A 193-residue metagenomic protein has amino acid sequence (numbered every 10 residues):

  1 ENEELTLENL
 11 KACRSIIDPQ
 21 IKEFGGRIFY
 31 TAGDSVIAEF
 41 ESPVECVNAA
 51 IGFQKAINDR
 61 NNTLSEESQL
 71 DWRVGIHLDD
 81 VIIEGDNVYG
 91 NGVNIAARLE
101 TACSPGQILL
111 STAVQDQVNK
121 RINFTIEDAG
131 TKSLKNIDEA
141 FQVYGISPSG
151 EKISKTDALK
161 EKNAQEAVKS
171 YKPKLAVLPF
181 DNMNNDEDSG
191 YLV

Functional and structural regions predicted by a protein language model:
E1-A49, A56, N185-D186: Catalytic NTP-binding/metal-coordinating core of nucleotidyl cyclase/transferase enzymes
T6, L10, Y89-G92, S189-V193: Short, conserved glycine- and acidic-residue-centered signature motifs in active-site or ligand-binding loops
S15-D18, I37-S147: Catalytic beta-strand-to-alpha-helix segment of the class III nucleotidyl cyclase homology domain
Y30, E66-S68, V168-Y171: Short, flexible hinge/linker loops that cap or flank conserved catalytic cores
A32, L78-D80, P179-N182: Short, histidine-centered active-site or binding-site loop motifs used for metal coordination, general acid-base
I146-L175: Intrinsically disordered or compositionally simple regulatory linkers and C-terminal tails in signal-transduction
Q165-V193: An acidic helix/loop motif centered on a single conserved Asp/Glu that marks catalytic or ligand-interacting sites
